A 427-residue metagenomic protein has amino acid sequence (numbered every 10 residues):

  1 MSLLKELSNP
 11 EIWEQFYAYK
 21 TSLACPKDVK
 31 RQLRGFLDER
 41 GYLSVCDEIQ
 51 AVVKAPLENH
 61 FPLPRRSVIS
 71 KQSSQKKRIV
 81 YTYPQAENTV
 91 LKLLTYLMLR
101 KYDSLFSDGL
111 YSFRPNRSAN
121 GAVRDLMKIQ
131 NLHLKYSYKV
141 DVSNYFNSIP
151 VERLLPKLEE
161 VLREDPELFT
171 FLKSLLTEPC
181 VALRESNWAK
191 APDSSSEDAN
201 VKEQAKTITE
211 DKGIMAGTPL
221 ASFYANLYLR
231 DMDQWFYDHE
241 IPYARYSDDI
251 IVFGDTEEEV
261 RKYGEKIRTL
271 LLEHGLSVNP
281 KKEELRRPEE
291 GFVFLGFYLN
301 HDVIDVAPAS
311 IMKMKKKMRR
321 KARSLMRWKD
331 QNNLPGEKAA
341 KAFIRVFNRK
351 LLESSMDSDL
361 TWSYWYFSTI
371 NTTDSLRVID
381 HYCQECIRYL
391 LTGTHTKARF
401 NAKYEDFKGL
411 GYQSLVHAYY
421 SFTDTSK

Functional and structural regions predicted by a protein language model:
M1-A51, T394, F400-K408, A418-K427: Non-catalytic, polymerase-adjacent accessory regions of viral genome-replication enzymes
K76-F106, I208-Y237: Conserved pre-motif C helix in the palm subdomain of viral-like polymerases
K76-V80, S107-G109, V140, E210-T218 (+2 more regions): Glycine- and acidic
N88-K92, A205, Q234, R261 (+2 more regions): Right-hand nucleic-acid polymerase module
T95-P150: Active-site-proximal segment of RNA-dependent polymerases
L132-S247, I251-R268, R286: Conserved polymerase palm-domain catalytic core
R268-L276: A common structural junction motif
